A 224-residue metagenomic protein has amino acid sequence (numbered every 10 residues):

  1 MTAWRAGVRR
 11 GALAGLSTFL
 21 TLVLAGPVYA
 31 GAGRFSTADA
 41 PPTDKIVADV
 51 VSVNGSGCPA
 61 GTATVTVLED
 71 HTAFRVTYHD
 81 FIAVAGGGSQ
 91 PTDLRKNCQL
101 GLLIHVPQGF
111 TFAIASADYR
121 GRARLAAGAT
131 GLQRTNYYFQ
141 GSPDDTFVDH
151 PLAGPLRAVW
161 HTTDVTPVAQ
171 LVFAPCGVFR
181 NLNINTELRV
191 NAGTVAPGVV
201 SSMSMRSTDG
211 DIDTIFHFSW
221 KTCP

Functional and structural regions predicted by a protein language model:
T2-A30: Secretory targeting and sorting signals
G31-G87: N-terminal leader/pro-regions and domain N-caps
E69-T72, H105-F112, A126-G128, F139-D145 (+1 more regions): A short, structured loop/turn motif at beta-sheet edges
R75-T77, R157-S201: Cysteine-clustered segments with highest specificity for TGF-beta superfamily mature ligands
D80-I82, L100, I104-Q108, D118-A127 (+3 more regions): Beta-strand elements of well-folded, non-transmembrane domains
G86-R95, I104-A113, R124-A126: Short, solvent-exposed beta-strand/turn "edge" segments of beta-rich domains on protein surfaces
A115-P167: An exposed acidic His-Trp-rich patch
V190-P224: Proprotein-processing/basic-patch segments
